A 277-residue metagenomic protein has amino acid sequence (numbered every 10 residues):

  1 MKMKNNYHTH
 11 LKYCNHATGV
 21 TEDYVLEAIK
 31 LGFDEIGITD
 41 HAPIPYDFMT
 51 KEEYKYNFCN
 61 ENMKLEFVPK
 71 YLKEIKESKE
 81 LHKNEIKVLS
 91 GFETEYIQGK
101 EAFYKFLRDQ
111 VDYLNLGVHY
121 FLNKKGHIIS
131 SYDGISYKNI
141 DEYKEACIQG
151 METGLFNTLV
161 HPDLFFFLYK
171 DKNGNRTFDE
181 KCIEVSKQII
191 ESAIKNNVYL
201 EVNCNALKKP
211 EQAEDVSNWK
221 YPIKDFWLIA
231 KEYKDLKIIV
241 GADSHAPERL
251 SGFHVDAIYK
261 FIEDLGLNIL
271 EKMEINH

Functional and structural regions predicted by a protein language model:
M1-L11, T21, L26, F166-F167 (+1 more regions): Charged catalytic cores and adjacent phosphate/nucleic-acid-binding surfaces used for phosphate/nucleic-acid chemistry
M1-Q98, R108, K170-E180, H245-G252 (+1 more regions): An N-terminally biased module of ancient metal coordination in phosphate/nucleic-acid-related enzymes
N5-T9, I36-I38, V88-F92, L114-L116 (+3 more regions): Hydrophobic faces of well-ordered beta-strands that scaffold small-molecule active sites in alpha/beta enzyme cores
K30-G32, E152-T153, K195, N268: Secondary-structure boundary elements
F33, I38, V111, L155-F156 (+2 more regions): A structural motif
T50, N57-N196: Extended substrate/RNA-proximal surfaces in nucleic-acid metabolism proteins
